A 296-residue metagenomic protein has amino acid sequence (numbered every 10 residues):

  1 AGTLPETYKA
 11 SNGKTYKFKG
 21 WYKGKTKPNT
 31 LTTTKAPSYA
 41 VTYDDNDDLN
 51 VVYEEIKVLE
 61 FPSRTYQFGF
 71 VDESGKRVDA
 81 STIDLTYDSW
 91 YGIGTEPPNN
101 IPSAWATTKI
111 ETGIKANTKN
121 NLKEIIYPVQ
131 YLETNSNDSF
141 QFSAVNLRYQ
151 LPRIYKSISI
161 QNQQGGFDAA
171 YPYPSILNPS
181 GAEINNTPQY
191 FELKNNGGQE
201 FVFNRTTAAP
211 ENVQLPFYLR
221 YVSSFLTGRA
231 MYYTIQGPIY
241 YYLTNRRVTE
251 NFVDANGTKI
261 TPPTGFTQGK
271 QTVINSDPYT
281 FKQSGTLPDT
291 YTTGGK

Functional and structural regions predicted by a protein language model:
G2-T34, G113-G228, D277-K296: Surface-exposed interfaces of beta-sheet-rich extracellular modules
P5, V71-D72, D79, P288: Long tandem-repeat architecture
K25-K27, K57, S74, N256: Solvent-exposed strand-loop boundary residues in beta-sheet-rich modules
K35-N46: Solvent-exposed segments in extracellular or luminal domains encompassing
D45-L49, V213-L215, R246: Exposed beta-strand face motif in extracellular beta-rich ectodomains
E54-T65, I235-R246: Beta-strand-rich domain onsets/edges
Y66-V71, V248-V253: A short, amphipathic beta-strand motif
S74-T107, N256-I274: Short, ordered, surface-exposed loop/turn motifs in non-cytosolic proteins
